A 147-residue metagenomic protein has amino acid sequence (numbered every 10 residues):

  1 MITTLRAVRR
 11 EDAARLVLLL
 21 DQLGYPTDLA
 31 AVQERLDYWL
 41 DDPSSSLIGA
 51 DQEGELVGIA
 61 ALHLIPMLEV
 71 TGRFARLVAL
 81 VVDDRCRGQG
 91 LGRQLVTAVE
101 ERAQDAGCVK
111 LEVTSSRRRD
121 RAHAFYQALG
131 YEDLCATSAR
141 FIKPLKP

Functional and structural regions predicted by a protein language model:
M1-E11, P147: Conserved N-terminal entry element of GNAT/NAT acetyltransferase domains
A7-R73, V78, L134: Acetyl-CoA-dependent GNAT
V8, L80-V82, S115: Hydrophobic adenine-recognition pocket in adenosine-nucleotide-binding enzymes
I65, D83, R87, S116: Residue-level recognition of the GNAT/N-acetyltransferase active site
V82, G88-E101, A124, A128: Conserved acetyl-CoA-binding loop-helix of GNAT-fold acetyltransferases
R93, V109, R117-A136: Conserved active-site alpha-helix within GNAT-family acetyltransferase domains
V96, A103-S115: Conserved GNAT acetyl-CoA-binding A-motif
E101, E132, S138-P147: Terminal substrate-recognition subdomain of acyl/acetyltransferases
